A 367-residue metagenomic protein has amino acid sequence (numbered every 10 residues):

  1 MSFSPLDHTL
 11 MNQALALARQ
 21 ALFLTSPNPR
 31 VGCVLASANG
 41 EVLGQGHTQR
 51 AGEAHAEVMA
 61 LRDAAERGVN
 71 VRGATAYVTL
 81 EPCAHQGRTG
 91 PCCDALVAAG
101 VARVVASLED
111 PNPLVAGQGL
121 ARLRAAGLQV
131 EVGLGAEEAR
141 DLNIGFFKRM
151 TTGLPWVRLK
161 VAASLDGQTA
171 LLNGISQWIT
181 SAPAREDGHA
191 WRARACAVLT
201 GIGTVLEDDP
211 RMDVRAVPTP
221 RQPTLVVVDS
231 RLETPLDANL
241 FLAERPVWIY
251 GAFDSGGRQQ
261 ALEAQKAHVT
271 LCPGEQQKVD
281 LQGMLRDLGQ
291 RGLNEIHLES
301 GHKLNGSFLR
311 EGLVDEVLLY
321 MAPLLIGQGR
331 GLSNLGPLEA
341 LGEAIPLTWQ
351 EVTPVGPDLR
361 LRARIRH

Functional and structural regions predicted by a protein language model:
S2-N28, G44-Q45, R88, W156-H367: Enzymes that bind and transform nitrogen-containing heteroaromatic metabolites
L24-P27, G52, L120, L134-A162: Proteins enriched for Cys/Gly/acidic motifs involved in redox and nucleic-acid/cofactor modification
C33, V115-A116, L142-N143, R211 (+2 more regions): Short Asp/Glu-rich motifs
C33-V34, K160: Generic short beta-strand
V34-E138, T224, W248, F253 (+1 more regions): Zn2+-dependent cytidine deaminase-like catalytic core
S37, T151-T152, R364-R366: Active-site beta-strand termini and strand-to-loop segments that position acidic
D94, N112, A116, V132-G135 (+3 more regions): Short capping loops/turns at secondary-structure boundaries
